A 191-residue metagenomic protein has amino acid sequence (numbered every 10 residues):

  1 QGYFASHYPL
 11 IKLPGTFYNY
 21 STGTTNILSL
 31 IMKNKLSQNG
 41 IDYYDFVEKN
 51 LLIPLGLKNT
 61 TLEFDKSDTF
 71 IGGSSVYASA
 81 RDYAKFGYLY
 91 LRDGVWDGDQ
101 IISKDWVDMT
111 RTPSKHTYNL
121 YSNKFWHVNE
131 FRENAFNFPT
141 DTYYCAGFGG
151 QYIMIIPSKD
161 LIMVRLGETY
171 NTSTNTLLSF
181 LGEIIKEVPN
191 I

Functional and structural regions predicted by a protein language model:
Q1, T24, Y43, V47 (+3 more regions): Stable alpha-helical elements in mature extracytoplasmic
Q1-T69: Catalytic-site signature segments of enzymes, centered on catalytic residues
G2, S6, S29-K33, E48 (+7 more regions): Non-transmembrane alpha-helical segments in soluble domains of secreted/periplasmic/extracellular proteins
Y3, L57-N59, T112-V164: Active-site Gly/Thr loop motif
I11-S21, I71-Y77, C145-G149, Y170: Solvent-exposed loop and edge beta-strand segments that line ligand/cofactor-binding and catalytic clefts
T24-M32, S74-V95, Q151-G167: Active-site-proximal alpha-helical segments within enzyme catalytic domains
F46-R111: Active-site-proximal binding-pocket segments
C145-I191: Structured C-terminal helix/loop/strand segments within mature extracytoplasmic catalytic/sensor domains
